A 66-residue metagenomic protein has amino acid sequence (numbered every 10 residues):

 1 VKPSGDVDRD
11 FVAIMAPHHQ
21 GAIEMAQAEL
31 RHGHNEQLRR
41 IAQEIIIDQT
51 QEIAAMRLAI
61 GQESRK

Functional and structural regions predicted by a protein language model:
V1-K66: His/Met- and acidic-residue-enriched segments that coordinate or traffic transition-metal cofactors and support
